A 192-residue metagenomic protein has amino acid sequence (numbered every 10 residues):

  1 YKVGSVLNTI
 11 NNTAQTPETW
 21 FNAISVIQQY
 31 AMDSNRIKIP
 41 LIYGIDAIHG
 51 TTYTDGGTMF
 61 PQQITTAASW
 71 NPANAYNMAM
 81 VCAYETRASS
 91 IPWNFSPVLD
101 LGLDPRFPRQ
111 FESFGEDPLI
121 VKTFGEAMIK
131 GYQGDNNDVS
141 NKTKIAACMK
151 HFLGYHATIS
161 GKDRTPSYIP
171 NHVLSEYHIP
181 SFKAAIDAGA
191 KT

Functional and structural regions predicted by a protein language model:
Y1-T192: Glycoside hydrolase catalytic-domain context in secreted enzymes
